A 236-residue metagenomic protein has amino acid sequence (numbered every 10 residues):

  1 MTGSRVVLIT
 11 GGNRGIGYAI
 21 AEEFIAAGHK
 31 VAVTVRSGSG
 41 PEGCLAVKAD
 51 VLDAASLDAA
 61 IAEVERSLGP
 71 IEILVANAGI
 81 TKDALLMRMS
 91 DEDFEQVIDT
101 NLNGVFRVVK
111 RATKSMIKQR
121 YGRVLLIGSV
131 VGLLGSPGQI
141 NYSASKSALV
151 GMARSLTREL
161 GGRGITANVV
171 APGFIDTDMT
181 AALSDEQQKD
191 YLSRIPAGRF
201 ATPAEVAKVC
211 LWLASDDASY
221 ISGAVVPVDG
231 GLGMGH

Functional and structural regions predicted by a protein language model:
N13-R14: Conserved glycine-rich cofactor-binding loop
L85-L86, D93-I98, T180, Y191: Substrate-binding pocket helix/loop in short-chain dehydrogenase/reductase
V109, S145, A153: Active-site helix of classical SDR
K114, R158-G162, S219: Alpha-helical segment proximal to the catalytic Tyr-Lys
S129: Residue(s) in the substrate-gating loop at a strand-loop-helix junction that position the organic substrate next
L134, L211, S222-H236: Short C-terminal tail/terminal secondary-structure segment of NAD(P)H-dependent dehydrogenase/reductase domains
I195-V206: A conserved structural motif in NAD(P)-dependent oxidoreductases
